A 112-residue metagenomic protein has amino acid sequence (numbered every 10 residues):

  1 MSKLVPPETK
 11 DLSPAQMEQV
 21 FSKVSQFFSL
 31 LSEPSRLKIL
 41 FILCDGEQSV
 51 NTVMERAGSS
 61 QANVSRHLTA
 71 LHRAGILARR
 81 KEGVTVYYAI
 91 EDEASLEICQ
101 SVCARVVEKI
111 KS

Functional and structural regions predicted by a protein language model:
M1-P7: N-terminal acidic, proline/glycine-rich, low-complexity intrinsically disordered segments
E8-F28: Short, Lys/Arg-enriched N-terminal segment that forms or immediately precedes the first helix of a structured domain
P14, E18-F21, Q61, L96-C99: Short, structured helix-loop boundary elements
S22-N63, V86-A94: N-terminal helix-turn-helix DNA-binding core of bacterial DNA-binding proteins
K23-V24, A89-S112: Conserved segment of winged-helix/HTH DNA-binding domains
H67: Residues within the DNA-recognition helix of helix-turn-helix
H72-E82, A89: Beta-hairpin "wing" of winged helix-turn-helix
